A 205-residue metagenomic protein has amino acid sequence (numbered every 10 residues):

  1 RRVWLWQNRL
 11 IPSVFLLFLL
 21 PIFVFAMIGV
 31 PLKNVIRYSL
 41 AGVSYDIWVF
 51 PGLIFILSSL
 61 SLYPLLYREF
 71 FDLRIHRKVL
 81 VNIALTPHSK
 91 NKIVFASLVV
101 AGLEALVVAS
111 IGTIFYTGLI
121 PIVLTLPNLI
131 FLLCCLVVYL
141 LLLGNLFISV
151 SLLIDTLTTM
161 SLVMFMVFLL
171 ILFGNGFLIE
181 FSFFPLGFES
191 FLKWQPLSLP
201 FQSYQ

Functional and structural regions predicted by a protein language model:
R1-N8, S203-Y204: A short amphipathic helical element positioned immediately N-terminal to and/or at the very start of a transmembrane
N8-N34, I47-Y63, L106, M166-F173: Hydrophobic alpha-helical transmembrane segments of multi-pass membrane transport/permease proteins
V30-L32, L153-W194, S198: Transmembrane helix segments
P31-L73, C134-L153, I171: Hydrophobic alpha-helical transmembrane segments of membrane proteins
L32-A41, T117-P127, P185: Membrane-interface helix termini and inter-helical loops of multi-pass transporters
D46-G118: Hydrophobic alpha-helical transmembrane segments of multi-pass membrane transport proteins
K90, V94-M164, L169: Alpha-helical transmembrane segments and their short interhelical loops
